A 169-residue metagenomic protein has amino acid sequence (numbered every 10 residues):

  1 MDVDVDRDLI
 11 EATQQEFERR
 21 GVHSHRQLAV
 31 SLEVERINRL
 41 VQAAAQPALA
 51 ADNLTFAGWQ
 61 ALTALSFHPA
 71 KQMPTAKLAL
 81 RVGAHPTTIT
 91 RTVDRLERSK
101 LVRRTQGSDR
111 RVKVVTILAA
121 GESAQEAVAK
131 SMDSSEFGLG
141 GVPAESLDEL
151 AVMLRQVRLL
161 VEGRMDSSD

Functional and structural regions predicted by a protein language model:
M1-D52: N-terminal leader segment of winged-helix/HTH proteins
M1-V22, E145-D169: C-terminal regulatory/oligomerization modules of transcriptional regulators
A51-D52, F67-A70: Short helix-capping/hinge SLiMs at alpha-helix to coil transitions
G58-L62: Short alpha-helical "packing" element that flanks the helix-turn-helix/winged-helix DNA-binding module
K77-A79: A short acidic, leucine-rich amphipathic alpha-helix
D94-V152: Charged, amphipathic alpha-helical coiled-coil/dimerization segments
